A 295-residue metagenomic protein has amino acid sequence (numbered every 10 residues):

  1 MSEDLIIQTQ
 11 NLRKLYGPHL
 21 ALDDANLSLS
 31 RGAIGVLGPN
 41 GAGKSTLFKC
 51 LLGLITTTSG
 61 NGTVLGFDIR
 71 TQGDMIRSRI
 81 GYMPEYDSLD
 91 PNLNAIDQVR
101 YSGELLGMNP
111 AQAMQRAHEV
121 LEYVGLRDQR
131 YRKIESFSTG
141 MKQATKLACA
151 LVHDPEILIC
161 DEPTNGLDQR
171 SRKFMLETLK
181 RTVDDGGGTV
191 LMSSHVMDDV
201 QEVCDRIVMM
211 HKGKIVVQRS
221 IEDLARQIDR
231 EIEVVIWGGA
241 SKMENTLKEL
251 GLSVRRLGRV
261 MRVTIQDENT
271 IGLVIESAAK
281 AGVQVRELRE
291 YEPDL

Functional and structural regions predicted by a protein language model:
G60-T71, M75-I76: Conserved ABC transporter NBD signature motif
R100, E104, A111-Q129: Conserved ABC ATPase "signature" region
L158-E162: Catalytic Walker B motif of ABC-type/P-loop ATPase nucleotide-binding domains
K173-D185: Helical segment within the ABC ATPase nucleotide-binding domain
R230-L295: Short, charged/small-residue-rich alpha-helical element at the C-terminal edge of ABC transporter nucleotide-binding
